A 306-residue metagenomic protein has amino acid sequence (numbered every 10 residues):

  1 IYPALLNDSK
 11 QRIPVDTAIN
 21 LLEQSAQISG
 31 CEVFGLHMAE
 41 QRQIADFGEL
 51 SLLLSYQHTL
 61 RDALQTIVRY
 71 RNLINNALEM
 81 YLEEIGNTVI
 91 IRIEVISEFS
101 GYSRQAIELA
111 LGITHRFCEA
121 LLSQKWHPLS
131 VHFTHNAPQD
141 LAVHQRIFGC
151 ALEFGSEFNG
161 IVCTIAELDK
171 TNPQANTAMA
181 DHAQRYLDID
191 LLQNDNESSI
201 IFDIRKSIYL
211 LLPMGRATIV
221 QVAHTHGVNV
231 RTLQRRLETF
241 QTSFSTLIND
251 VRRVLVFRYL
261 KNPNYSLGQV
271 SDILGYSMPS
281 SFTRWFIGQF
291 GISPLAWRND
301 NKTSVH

Functional and structural regions predicted by a protein language model:
I1-N87, I91: N-terminal low-complexity or simple alpha-helical regulatory segments that function as activation/interaction modules
P14, I107-A110, N249: Short, conserved glycine- and acidic-residue-centered signature motifs in active-site or ligand-binding loops
P14, Y56, F99-S103, E197-I200 (+1 more regions): Residue-level recognition of alpha-helical structural elements
L22, L111-T114, L187: Hydrophobic alpha-helical core bundles mediating ligand binding, dimerization, or RNAP-core interactions
G48-L54, I96-S100, L168-D169, I189-D190: Short hinge/gating elements
A63, A110-I113, M179: Internal, well-ordered alpha-helical segments in soluble enzyme and binding-protein domains
E79, E83-D169: DNA-contacting interfaces and partner/effector-binding or oligomerization modules in DNA-centric proteins
P138-H306: Extended mid-to-C-terminal alpha-helical interaction segments
